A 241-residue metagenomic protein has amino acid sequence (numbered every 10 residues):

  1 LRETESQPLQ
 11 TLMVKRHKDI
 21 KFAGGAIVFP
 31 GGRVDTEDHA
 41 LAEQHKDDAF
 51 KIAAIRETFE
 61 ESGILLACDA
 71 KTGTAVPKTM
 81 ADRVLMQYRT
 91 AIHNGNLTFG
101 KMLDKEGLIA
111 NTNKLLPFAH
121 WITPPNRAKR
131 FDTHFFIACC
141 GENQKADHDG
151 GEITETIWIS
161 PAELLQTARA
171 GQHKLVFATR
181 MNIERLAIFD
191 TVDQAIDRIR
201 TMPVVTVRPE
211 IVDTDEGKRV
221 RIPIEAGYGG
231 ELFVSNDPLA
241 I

Functional and structural regions predicted by a protein language model:
P8-H93, A162-K174, I188-F189: Conserved Nudix-box catalytic region and its N-terminal flanking loop in Nudix hydrolases and closely related
F22, E37-D38, N126, K145-D147: Short helix/loop capping segments that flank catalytic or ligand/cofactor-binding pockets
D38, F177-I241: Core RNA-modification/binding signature centered on pseudouridine synthases
T58, F136, I183: Terminal peptide-recognition signature
A75-P124: Charged mid-protein connector segments
N96, L103, I157-V192, I196-T201: Internal, well-folded beta-alpha domain core
K101-L108, T112-I122, R130-F135, C140 (+1 more regions): NUDIX/MutT-family hydrolases
